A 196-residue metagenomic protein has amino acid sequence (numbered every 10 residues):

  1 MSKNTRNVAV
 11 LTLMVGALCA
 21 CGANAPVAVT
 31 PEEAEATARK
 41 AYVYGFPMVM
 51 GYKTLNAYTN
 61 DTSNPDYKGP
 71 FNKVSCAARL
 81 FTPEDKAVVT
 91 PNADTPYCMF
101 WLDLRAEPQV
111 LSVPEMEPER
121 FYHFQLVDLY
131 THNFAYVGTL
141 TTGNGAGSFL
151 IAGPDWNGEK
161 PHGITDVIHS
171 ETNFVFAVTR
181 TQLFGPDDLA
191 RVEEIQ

Functional and structural regions predicted by a protein language model:
M1-V10: Bacterial N-terminal signal peptides that target proteins for export
A17-A20: C-terminal motif of bacterial Sec signal peptides marking the signal peptidase cleavage site
G22-Q196: A compositional/structural signature for long, glycine/proline-rich flexible linkers and loops on extracytoplasmic
